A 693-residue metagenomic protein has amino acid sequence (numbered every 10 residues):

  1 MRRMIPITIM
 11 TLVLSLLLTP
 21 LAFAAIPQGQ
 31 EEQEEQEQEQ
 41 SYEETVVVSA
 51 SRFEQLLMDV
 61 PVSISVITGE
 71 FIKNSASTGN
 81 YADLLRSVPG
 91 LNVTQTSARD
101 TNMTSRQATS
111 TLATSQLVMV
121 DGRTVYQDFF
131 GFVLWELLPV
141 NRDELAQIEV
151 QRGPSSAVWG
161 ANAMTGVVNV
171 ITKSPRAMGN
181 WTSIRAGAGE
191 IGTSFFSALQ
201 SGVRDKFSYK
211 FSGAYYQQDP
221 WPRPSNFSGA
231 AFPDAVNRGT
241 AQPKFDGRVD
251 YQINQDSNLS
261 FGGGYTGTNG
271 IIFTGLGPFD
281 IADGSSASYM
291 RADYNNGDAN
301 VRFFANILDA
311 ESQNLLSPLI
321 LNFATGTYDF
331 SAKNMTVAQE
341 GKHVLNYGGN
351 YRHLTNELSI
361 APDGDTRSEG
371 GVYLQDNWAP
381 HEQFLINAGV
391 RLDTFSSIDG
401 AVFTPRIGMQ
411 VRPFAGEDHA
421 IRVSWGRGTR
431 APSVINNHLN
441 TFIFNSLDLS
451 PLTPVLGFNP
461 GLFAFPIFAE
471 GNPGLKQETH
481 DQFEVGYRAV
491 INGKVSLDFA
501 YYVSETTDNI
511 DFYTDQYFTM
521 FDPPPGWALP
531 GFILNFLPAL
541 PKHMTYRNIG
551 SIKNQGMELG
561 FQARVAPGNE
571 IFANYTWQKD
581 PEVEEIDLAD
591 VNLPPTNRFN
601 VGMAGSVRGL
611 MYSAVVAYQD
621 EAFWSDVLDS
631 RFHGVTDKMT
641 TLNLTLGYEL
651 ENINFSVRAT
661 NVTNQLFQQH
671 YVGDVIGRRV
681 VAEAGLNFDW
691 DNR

Functional and structural regions predicted by a protein language model:
S49, L56, A82-Q127, A146: Extracytoplasmic beta-strand/coil segments of soluble accessory domains associated with Gram-negative outer-membrane
T124-R152, A469: Short acidic/polar hinge/loop motifs at secondary-structure boundaries that mediate gating or recognition
P139-S183: A beta-strand signature from Gram-negative outer-membrane beta-barrel systems, especially the internal plug domain
A157, N169, R176-G179, S183-G187 (+2 more regions): Periplasmic-side early beta-strands and strand-to-turn transitions of outer-membrane beta-barrels
A214, N300-N314, K342, R352-T355 (+4 more regions): Membrane-embedded beta-barrel scaffold of Gram-negative outer-membrane proteins
Q218-P222, R238, S257-D329, S359-I360: Flexible loop and strand-edge segments within Gram-negative outer membrane beta-barrel domains
N254-D256, G262-G263, G267, Y289-Y294 (+3 more regions): Structural signature of Gram-negative outer-membrane beta-barrels, strongest in the C-terminal barrel of TonB-dependent
F261, A379-I386, D498, Y502-E505 (+5 more regions): Gram-negative outer-membrane beta-barrel transporters
